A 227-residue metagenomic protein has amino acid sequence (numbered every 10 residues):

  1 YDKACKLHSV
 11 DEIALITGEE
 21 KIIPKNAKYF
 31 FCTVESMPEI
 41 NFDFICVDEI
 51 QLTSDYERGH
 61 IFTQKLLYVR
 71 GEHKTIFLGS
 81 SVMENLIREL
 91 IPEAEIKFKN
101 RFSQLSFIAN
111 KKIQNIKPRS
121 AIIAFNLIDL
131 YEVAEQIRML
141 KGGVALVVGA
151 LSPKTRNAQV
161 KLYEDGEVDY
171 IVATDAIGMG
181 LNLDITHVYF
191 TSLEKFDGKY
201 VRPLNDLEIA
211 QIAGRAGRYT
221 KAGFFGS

Functional and structural regions predicted by a protein language model:
Y1, T75-L78, E84, N115-L140 (+1 more regions): Conserved strand-helix element at the start of the C-terminal RecA-like helicase core
K3-E39: Inter-Walker segment of RecA-like/P-loop motor cores
A14-Y29, S81-R119: Interdomain hinge/linker at the junction between the two RecA-like core domains of SF2 helicases
L15-I16, K21-N26, E132, G143-T174: Conserved helicase ATPase core of P-loop NTP-dependent helicases/translocases
K25-I40, Y163-L183: Conserved two-lobed SF2 helicase motor
T33-V34, D48-I50, S192: Walker B catalytic acidic pair
F44, Q51-S106: Post-DEXD/H (motif II) to motif III coupling segment of the RecA-like Helicase ATP-binding lobe
G71-N85, D165-G166, Y170, L183-S227: Conserved segment of the helicase C-terminal RecA-like domain
